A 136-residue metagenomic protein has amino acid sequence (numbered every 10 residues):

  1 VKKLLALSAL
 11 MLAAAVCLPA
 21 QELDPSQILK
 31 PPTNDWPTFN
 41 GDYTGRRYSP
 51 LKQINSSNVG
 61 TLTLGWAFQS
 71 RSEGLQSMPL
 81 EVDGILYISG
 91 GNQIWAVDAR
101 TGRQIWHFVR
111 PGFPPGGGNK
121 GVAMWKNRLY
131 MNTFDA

Functional and structural regions predicted by a protein language model:
V1-L4: Positively charged n-region of N-terminal signal peptides that target proteins for export
A6-A15: Bacterial N-terminal signal peptides
S8-A9, K52-Q53, K126: A periodicity- and composition-biased signal for non-globular, repetitive helical segments
A15, P31-P32, S57, G74 (+1 more regions): Generic structural microfeature
V16-A20: Sec/Tat signal peptide C-region and signal peptidase I cleavage site
Q21-S70, R103-G112: Aromatic (tryptophan-biased) beta-strands that constitute blades/sheets of beta-rich domains
W36-N40, S72-Q93, P115-A136: Repeat-blade elements of multi-bladed beta-propeller folds
D98-T101: Short loop/turn segments that connect beta-strands within beta-propeller blades
